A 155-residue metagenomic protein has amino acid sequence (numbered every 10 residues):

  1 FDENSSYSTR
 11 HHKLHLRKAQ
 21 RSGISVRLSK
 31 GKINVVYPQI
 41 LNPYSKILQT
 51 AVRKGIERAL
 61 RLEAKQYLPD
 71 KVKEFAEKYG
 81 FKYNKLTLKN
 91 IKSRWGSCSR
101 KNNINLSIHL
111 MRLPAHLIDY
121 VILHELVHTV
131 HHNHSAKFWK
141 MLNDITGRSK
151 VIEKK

Functional and structural regions predicted by a protein language model:
F1-D119, T129-K155: Active-site-proximal or metal-binding-adjacent scaffold patches in catalytic folds
I122: Walker B beta-strand of ABC/ABC-like P-loop ATPase nucleotide-binding domains, specifically the conserved hydrophobic
E125: Walker B catalytic acidic pair
